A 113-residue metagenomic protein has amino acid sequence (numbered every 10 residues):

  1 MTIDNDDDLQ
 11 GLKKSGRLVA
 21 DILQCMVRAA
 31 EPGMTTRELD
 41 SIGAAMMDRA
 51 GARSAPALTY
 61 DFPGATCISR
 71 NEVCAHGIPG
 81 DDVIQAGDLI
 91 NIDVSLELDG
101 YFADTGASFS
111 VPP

Functional and structural regions predicted by a protein language model:
M1-P113: Active-site neighborhoods and metal-handling regions in enzymes and metal-associated proteins
